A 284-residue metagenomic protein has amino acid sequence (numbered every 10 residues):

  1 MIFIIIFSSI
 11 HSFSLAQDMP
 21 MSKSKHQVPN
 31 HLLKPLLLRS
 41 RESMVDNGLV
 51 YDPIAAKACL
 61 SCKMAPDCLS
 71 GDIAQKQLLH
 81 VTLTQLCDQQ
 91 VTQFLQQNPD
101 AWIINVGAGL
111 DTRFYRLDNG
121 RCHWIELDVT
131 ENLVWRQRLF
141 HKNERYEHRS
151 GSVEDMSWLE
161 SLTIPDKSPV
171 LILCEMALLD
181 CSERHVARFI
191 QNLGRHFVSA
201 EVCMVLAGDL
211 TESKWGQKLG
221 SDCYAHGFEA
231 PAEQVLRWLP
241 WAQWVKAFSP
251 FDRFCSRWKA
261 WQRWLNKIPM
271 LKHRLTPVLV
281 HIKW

Functional and structural regions predicted by a protein language model:
F7, L15-I104, L110-G151: Rossmann-like AdoMet
S157-D166: Short amphipathic alpha-helix with an adjacent loop that forms part of the alpha/beta core around
I172-L173: A conserved beta-strand element that flanks and buttresses the S-adenosyl-L-methionine
D180-N192: A short, conserved alpha-helix within the catalytic core of class I
F197-A207: Conserved beta-strand signature within the Rossmann-like core of class I S-adenosyl-L-methionine
A207-C223: Short, glycine-/aromatic-enriched active-site segment of Class I SAM-dependent methyltransferases
Y224-S249: Short alpha-helix
K259-W284: Core SAM-dependent methyltransferase catalytic element
